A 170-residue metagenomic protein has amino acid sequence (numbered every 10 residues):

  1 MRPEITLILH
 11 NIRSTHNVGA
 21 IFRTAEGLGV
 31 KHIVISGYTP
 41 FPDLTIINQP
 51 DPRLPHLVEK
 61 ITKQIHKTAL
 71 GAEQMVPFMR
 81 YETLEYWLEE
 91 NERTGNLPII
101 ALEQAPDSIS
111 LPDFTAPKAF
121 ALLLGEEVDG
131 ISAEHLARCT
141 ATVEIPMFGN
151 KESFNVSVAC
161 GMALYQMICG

Functional and structural regions predicted by a protein language model:
M1-Q104: RNA substrate-binding interface of SAM-dependent RNA methyltransferases
H16-N17, I109, I131, F154: Residues that form or flank phosphate/diphosphate-binding pockets in enzymes that use nucleotide phosphates
Y38-T39, E127-D129, M147-K151: Short, acidic/turn-prone active-site loops that include or flank metal/cofactor- and phosphate-binding residues
T83-W87, S110-P112, I131: Short acidic active-site motifs
Q104-D107, E126-D129: Short glycine-rich anion-binding loops that position phosphate/pyrophosphate groups of nucleotides and phosphorylated
T115-A116, H135: Structural alpha-helical scaffold elements that stabilize or flank donor/cofactor-binding regions in carbohydrate
A133-G170: Structured adenosyl-cofactor binding patch, chiefly the S-adenosyl-L-methionine
